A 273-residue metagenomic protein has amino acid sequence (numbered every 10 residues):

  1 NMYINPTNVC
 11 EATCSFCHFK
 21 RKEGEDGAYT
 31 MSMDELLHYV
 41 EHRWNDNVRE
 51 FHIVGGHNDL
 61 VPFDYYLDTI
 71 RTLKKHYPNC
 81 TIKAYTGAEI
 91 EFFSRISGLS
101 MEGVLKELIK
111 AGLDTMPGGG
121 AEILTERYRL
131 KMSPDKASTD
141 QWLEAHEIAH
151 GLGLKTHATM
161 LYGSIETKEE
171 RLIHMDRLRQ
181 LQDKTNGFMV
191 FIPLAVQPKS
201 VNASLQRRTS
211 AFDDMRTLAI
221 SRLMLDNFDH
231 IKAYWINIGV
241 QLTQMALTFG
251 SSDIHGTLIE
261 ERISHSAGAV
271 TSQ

Functional and structural regions predicted by a protein language model:
N1-I4, G24, V54-D64, E126 (+2 more regions): Glycine-rich, proline-tolerant flexible connector loops at the mouths of alpha/beta enzymes
N1-I4, R49-F51, I82-T86, M116-G118 (+4 more regions): Hydrophobic faces of well-ordered beta-strands that scaffold small-molecule active sites in alpha/beta enzyme cores
Y3-E35: Canonical Radical SAM [4Fe-4S] cluster-binding loop centered on the CxxxCxxC motif and its immediate flanking residues
V9, I165, I236-N237: Short, surface-exposed acidic/glycine-rich loop or hinge patches that mediate macromolecular interfaces
E23-T159, S164-I173, R177-Q180: Conserved Radical SAM active-site core
H38, W44, D176, Q182-Q273: Auxiliary Fe-S-binding modules of radical SAM enzymes
